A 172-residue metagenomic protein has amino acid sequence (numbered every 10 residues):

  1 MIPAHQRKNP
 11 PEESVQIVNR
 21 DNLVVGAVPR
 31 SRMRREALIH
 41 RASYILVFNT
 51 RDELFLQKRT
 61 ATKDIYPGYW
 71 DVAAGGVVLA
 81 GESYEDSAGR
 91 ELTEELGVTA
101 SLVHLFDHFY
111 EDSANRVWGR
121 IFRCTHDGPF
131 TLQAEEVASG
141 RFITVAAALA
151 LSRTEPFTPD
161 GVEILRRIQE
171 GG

Functional and structural regions predicted by a protein language model:
I2-Y44, T50: Acidic, metal-coordinating catalytic segment for phosphate/diphosphate chemistry, firing primarily on the Nudix
N9, D71-A73, L132-E136: Short glycine-enriched loop/turn motifs at secondary-structure junctions
R20, R59, V145: Residues immediately flanking
V24, P29-S31, A80, F106-F109 (+1 more regions): Nudix hydrolase/Nudix homology domain
E36-L38, I65-Y69, I143-T144: A short, polar/proline- and glycine-enriched secondary-structure boundary/capping micro-motif
A37, R51, A61, S83-E85 (+2 more regions): Active-site segment of metal-dependent pyrophosphate-handling enzymes, primarily the Nudix hydrolase catalytic core
A42-A74: A glycine-rich, hydrophobic loop/mini-helix early in the fold
A74-A80: A short acidic, glycine-rich active-site loop that binds or catalyzes chemistry on phosphate/adenosine moieties
